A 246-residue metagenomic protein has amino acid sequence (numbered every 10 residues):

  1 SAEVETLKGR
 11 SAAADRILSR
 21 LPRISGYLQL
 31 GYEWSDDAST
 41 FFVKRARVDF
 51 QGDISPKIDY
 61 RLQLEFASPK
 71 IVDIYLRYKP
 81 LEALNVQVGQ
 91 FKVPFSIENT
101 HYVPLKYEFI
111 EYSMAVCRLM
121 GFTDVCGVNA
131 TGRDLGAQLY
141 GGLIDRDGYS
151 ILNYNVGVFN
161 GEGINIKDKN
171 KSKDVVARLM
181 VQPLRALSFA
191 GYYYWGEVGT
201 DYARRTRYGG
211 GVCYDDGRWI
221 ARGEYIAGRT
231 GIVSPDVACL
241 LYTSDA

Functional and structural regions predicted by a protein language model:
S1-L18: Long, leucine- and charge-enriched amphipathic alpha-helices that form heptad-repeat coiled-coil/leucine-zipper-like
I17-I164, K169-V176, M180-F189, S244: Outer membrane beta-barrel
W34, V198-G199: Short, small-residue-enriched loops and turns at beta-alpha junctions that line or gate enzyme active sites
M120, V233-C239: Flexible, solvent-exposed loop segments that connect beta-strands
D168-N170, T200-R204: Active-site glycine- and acidic-residue-rich loops that bind and position anionic ligands or nucleotide-like cofactors
R205-P235: Oxyanion-binding "anion nests"
C239-A246: Residue-level detector of conserved catalytic or cofactor/ligand-binding positions in enzyme active sites
